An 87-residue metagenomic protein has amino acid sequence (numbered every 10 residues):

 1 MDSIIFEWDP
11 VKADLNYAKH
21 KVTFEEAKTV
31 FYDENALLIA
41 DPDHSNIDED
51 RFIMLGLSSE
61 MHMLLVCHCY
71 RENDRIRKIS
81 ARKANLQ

Functional and structural regions predicted by a protein language model:
M1-Q87: Ribonuclease/tRNase effector modules and their secretory precursors
